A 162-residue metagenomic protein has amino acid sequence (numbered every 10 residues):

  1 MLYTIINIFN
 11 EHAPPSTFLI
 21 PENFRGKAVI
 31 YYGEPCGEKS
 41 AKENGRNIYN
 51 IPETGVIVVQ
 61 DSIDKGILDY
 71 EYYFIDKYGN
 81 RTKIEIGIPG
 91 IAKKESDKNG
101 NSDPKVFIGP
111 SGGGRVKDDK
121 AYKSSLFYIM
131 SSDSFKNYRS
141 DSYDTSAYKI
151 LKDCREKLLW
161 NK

Functional and structural regions predicted by a protein language model:
Y3, N7-K162: Protease-labile, long low-complexity intrinsically disordered regions enriched in Pro/Ser/Thr
